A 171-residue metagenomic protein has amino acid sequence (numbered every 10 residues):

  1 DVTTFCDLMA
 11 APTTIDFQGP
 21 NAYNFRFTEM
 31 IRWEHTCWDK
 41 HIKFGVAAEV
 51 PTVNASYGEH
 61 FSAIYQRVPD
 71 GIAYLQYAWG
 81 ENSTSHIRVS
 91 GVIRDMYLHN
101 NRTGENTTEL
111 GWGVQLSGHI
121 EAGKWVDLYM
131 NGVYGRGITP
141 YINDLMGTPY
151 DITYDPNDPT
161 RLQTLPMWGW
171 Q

Functional and structural regions predicted by a protein language model:
D1-N54, R67-V68, I72, Q76-A78 (+2 more regions): Outer membrane beta-barrel
T4-D7, A11-Q18, E49-E59, N82 (+2 more regions): Sequence/structural signature of outer-membrane beta-barrel proteins
P20-A22, H60, G111, P159: Generic structural signal for short, flexible, solvent-exposed coil/loop and linker residues
N21, S62-A63, E105-N106: Alpha-helix capping and helix-loop boundary segments enriched in small/acidic/polar residues
F27, K40, F44, E59 (+1 more regions): Polar low-complexity intrinsically disordered regions
F27-E29, F44-A47, I64, T107 (+2 more regions): Outer-membrane beta-barrel transmembrane strands
Y57-F61, R67-D70, W79-S90: Right-handed parallel beta-helix
A78, N82-Q171: Detector for outer-membrane/organellar transmembrane beta-barrel domains, recognizing the amphipathic beta-strand
